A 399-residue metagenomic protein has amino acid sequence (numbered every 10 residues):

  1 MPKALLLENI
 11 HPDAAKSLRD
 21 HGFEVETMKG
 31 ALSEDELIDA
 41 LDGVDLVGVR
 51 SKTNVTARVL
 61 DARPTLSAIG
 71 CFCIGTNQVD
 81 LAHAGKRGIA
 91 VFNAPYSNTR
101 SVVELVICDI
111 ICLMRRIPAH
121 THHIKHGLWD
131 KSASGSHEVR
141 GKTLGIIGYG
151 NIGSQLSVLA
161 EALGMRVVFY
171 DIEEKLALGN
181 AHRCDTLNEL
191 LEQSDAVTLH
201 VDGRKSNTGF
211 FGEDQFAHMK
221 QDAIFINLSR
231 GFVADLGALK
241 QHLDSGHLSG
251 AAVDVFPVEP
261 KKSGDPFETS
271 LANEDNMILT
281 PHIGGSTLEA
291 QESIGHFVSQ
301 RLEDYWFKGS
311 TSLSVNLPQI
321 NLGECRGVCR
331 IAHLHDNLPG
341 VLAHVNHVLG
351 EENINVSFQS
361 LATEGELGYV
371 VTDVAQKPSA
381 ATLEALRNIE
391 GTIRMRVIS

Functional and structural regions predicted by a protein language model:
M1-F92, L190-E192, G212-D214, H218 (+4 more regions): An N-terminal-biased, well-structured beta-alpha scaffold segment characteristic of Rossmann-like dinucleotide-binding
P2-L5, D20-E26, D35, Y96-V103 (+9 more regions): Structural/interface elements that position substrates and couple domains in central-metabolism enzymes
V55-L60, I172-T269, S286: Rossmann-like adenosine-cofactor binding region
R87-T143, Q155-A162, S310-S314: Phosphate-binding beta-alpha-beta segment of Rossmann-like dinucleotide-binding domains, i.e., the NAD(P)
Y149-G150: Glycine-rich Rossmann-fold phosphate-binding loop(s) that bind the pyrophosphate of adenine dinucleotide cofactors
D222-I224, L228-E324, Y369, S399: Rossmann-like dinucleotide-binding domain for NAD(H)/NADP(H)
S312-S399: A conserved regulatory-domain signal marking ACT and ACT-like small-molecule sensing domains and adjacent regulatory
